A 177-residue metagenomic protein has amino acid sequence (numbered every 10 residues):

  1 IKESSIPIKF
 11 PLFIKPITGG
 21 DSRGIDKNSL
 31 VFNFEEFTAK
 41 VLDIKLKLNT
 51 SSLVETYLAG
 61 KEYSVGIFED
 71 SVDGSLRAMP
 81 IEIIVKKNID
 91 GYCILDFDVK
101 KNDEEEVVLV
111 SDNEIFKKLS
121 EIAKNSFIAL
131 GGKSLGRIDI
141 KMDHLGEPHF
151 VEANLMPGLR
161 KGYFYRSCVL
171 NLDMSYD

Functional and structural regions predicted by a protein language model:
I1-E3: Conserved N-proximal alpha/beta basic substrate-recognition cap immediately N-terminal to, or forming the N-lobe
P7, L46-K47, A129: Alpha-helix C-cap/termination motif
I8-D26, N49-A59: ATP-grasp fold ATP-binding core
L12, E69-D70, I83, N154-P157: Short beta-strand elements
I17-G19, K100, M156-G158: Short connector loops/turns at beta-strand edges and beta->alpha or beta->beta junctions
D21-G24, E104-V107, R160-Y165: Short small-residue beta-strand/loop micro-motif enriched in glycine and branched aliphatics
F34-K118, M142-H149: Phosphate-binding site of ATP-dependent enzymes
N113-D177: ATP-dependent carboxylate activation and anion-phosphoryl transfer catalytic cores that bind Mg-ATP to form
